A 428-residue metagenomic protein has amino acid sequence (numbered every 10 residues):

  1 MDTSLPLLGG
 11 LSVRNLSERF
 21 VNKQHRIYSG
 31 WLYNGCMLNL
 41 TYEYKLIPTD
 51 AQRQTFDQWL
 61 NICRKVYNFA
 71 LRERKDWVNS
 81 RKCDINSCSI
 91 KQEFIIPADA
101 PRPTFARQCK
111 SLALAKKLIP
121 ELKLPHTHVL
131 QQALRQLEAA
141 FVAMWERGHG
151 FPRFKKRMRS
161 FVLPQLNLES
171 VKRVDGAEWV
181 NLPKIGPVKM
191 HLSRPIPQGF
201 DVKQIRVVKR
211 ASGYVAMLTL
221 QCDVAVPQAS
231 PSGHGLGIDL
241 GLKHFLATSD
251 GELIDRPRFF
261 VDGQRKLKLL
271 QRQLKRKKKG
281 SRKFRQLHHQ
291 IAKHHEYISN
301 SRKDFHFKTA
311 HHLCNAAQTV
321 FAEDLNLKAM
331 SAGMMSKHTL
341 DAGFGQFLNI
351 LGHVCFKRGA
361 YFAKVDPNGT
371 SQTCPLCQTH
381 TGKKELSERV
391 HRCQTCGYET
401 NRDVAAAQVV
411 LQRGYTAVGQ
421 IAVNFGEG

Functional and structural regions predicted by a protein language model:
D2-G428: Nucleic-acid substrate recognition interfaces
